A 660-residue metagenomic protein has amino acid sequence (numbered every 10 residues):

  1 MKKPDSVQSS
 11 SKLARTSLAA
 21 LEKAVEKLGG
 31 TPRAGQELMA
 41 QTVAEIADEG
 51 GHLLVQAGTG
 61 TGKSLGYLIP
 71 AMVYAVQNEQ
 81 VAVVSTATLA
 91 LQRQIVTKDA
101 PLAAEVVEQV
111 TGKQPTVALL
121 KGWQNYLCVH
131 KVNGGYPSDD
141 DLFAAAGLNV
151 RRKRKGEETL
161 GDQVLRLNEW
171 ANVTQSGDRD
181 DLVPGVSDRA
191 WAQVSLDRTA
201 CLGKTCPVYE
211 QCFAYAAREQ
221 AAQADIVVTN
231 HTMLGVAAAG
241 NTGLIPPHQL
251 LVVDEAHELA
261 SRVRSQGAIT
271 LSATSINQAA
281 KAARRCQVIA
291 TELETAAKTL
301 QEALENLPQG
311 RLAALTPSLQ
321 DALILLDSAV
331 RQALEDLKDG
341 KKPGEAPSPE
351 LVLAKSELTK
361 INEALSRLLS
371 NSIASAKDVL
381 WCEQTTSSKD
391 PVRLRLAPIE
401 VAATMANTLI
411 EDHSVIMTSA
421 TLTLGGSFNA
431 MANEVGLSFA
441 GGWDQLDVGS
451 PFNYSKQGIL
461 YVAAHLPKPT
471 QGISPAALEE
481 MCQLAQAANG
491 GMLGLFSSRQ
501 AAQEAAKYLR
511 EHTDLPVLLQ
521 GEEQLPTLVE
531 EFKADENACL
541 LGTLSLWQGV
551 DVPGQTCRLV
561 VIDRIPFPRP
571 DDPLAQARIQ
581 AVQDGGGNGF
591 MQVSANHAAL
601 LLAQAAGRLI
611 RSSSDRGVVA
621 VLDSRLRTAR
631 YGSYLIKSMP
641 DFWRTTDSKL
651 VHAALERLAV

Functional and structural regions predicted by a protein language model:
K2-V25, E79-A82, T86-D225, A329-P343 (+2 more regions): A substrate-engagement module of RecA-like helicase motors
V7-V55: Conserved pre-motif I regulatory segment
E49-P70: Walker A/P-loop
Y67, V73, A90-R93, T97 (+5 more regions): Signature of the SF2 helicase/ATPase Hel1-core->accessory helical subdomain module
A192-D225, G240-T242, G340-A464, G472-I473 (+3 more regions): A contiguous, basic/glycine-rich beta-loop/short-helix subdomain that forms a polymer-engagement track
A463-G472, E523-R627: Conserved RecA-like P-loop NTPase helicase motor core
A463-S497: Conserved interdomain hinge at the start of the Helicase C-terminal
S497-G521: Conserved helicase motor "Helicase C" RecA-like lobe of SF1/SF2 P-loop NTPases
